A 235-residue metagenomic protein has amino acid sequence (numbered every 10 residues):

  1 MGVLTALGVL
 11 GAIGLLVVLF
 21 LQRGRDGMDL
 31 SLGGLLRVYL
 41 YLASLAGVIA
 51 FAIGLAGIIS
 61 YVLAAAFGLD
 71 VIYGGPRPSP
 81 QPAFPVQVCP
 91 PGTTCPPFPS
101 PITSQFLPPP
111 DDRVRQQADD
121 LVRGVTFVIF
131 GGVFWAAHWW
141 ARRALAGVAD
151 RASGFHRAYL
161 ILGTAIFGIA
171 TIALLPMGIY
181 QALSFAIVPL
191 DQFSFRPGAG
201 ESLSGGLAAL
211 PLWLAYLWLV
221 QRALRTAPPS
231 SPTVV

Functional and structural regions predicted by a protein language model:
M1-V235: Hydrophobic/aromatic interaction determinants used to assemble and anchor large protein complexes
